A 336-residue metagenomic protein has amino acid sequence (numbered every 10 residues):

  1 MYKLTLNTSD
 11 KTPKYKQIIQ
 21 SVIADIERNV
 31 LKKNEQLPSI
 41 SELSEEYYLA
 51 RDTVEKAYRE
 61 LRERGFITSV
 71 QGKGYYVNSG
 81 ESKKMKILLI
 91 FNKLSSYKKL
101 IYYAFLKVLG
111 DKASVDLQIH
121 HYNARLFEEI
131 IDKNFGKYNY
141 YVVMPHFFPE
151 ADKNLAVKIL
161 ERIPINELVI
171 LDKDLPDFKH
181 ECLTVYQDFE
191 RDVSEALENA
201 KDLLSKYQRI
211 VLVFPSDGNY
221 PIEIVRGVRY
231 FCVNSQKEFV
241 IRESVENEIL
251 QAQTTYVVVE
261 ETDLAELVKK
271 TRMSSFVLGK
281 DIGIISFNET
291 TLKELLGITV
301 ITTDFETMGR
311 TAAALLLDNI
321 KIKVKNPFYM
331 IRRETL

Functional and structural regions predicted by a protein language model:
M1-E45, D132: Extreme N-terminal segment that seeds HTH/winged-HTH DNA-binding domains in transcriptional regulators
K16, I40, Y75-Y140: Amphipathic helical "hinge" segments at domain boundaries
K32-S69: N-terminal helix-turn-helix
E81-S95, Y186, A200, R209-P215: Short beta-strand segments enriched in small/hydrophobic residues
P149-R191, N288-G297: Flexible loop/hinge segments that line or gate small-molecule binding clefts
D174-V211, T302-K321: Hydrophobic alpha-helical segments within soluble ligand-binding/sensing domains
R191-C232, V324-L336: An alpha-beta-alpha
A252, T262-L336: Flexible loop/turn connectors
